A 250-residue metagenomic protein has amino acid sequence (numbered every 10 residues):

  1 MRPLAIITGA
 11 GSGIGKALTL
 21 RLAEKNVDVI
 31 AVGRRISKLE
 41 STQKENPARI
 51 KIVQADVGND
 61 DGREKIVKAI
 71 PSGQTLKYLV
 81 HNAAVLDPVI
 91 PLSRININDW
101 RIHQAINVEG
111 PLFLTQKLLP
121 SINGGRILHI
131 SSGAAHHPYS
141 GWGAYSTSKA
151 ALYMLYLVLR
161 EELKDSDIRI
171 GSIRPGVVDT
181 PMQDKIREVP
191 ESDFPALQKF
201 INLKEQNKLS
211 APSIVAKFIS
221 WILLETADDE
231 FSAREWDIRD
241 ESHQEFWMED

Functional and structural regions predicted by a protein language model:
G11-S12: Conserved glycine-rich cofactor-binding loop
V27-E40: Conserved glycine-rich Rossmann-like NAD(P)H-binding loop of the short-chain dehydrogenase/reductase
N82-P88: Conserved NAD(P)H cofactor-binding loop of Rossmann-fold oxidoreductase domains
I90-L92, D99-R101: Substrate-binding pocket helix/loop in short-chain dehydrogenase/reductase
T115, S148: Active-site helix of classical SDR
S132: Residue(s) in the substrate-gating loop at a strand-loop-helix junction that position the organic substrate next
S172, T180, E191-F246: C-terminal helical subdomain
